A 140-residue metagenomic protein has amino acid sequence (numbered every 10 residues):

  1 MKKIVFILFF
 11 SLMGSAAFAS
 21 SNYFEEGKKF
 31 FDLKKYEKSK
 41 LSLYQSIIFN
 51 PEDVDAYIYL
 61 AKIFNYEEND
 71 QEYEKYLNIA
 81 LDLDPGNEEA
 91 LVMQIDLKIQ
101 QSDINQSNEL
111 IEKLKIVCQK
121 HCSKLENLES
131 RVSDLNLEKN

Functional and structural regions predicted by a protein language model:
D32-L33, Y66-E67, Q100, V117 (+1 more regions): Register position in tetratricopeptide repeats
Q45-S46, I79-A80, K113-L114: Canonical positions in the second alpha-helix
F49, L83, I116-K120: Structural marker of alpha-solenoid helical repeat scaffolds
D53, N87, H121-C122: Residue-level recognition of tetratricopeptide repeat
Y59, M93, N127-R131: Canonical tetratricopeptide repeat
